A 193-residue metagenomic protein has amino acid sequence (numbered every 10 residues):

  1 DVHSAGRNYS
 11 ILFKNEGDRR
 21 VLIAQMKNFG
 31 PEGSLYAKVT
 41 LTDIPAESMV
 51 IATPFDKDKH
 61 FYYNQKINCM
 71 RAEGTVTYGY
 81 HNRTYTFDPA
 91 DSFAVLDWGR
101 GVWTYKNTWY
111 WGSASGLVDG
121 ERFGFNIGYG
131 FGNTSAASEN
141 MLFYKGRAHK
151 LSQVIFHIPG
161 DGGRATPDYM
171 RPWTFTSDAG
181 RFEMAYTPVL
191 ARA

Functional and structural regions predicted by a protein language model:
D1-A193: Structured soluble/peripheral alpha/beta segments that form catalytic or ligand/cofactor-binding pockets
